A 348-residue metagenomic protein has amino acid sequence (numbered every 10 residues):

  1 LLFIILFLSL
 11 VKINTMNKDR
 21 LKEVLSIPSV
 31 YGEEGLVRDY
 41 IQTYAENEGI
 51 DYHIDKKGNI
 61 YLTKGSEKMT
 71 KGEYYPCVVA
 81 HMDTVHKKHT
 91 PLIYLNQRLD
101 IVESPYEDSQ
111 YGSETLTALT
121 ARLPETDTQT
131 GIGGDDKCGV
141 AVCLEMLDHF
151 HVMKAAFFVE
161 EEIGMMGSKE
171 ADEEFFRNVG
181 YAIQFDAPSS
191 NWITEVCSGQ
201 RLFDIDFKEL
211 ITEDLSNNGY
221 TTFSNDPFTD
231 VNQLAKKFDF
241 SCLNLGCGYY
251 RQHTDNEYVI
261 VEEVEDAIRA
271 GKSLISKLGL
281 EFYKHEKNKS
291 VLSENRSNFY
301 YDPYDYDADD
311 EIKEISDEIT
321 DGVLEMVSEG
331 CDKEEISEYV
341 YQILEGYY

Functional and structural regions predicted by a protein language model:
L1-S9: Hydrophobic alpha-helical signal peptides and transmembrane signal-/tail-anchor segments that drive secretory-pathway
T15-G32, T254: N-terminal capping segment at the start of a domain
E23, S29-G72: A non-catalytic alpha/beta surface segment that caps or lines the substrate-entry region of metallo-dependent hydrolase
H53-D55, G219-N225, G279-K289: Flexible, glycine/charged-enriched surface loops at secondary-structure junctions
G72-V152, E162, V179: Active-site metal-coordination/substrate-binding segment of hydrolases, especially metallo-dependent peptidases
D127-D206, G219, F223, V231: Acidic/histidine-rich catalytic neighborhood of metal-dependent amide-processing enzymes
T222-A267: Zn-dependent metallopeptidase/amidohydrolase metal-coordination segment
R251-I319, V323, Y341: His/Asp/Glu-rich mid-to-C-terminal helical/loop segments that flank catalytic regions of hydrolases
